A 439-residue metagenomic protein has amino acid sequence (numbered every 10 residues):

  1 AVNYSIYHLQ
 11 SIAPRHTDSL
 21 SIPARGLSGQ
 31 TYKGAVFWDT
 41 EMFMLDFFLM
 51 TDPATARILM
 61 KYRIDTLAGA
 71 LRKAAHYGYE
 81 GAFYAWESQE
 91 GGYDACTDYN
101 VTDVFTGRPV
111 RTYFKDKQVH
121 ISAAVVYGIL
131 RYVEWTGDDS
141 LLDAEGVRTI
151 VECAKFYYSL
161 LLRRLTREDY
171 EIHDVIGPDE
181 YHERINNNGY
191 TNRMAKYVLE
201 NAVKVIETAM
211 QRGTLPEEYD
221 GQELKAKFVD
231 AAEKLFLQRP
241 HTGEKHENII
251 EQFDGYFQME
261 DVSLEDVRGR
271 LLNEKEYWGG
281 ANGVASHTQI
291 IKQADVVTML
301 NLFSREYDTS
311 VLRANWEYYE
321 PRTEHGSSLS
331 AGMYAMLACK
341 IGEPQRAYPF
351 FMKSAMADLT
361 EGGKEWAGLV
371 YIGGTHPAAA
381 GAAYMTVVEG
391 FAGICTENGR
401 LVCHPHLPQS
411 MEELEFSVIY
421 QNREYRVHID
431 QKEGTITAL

Functional and structural regions predicted by a protein language model:
A1-Y32, Y277-V284: Acidic/polar, glycine-enriched structural segments that form the non-catalytic walls/loops of the carbohydrate-binding
Y4-S11, Y62-G69, R148-L160, Y197 (+3 more regions): Alpha-helical scaffold segments in carbohydrate-active enzymes
Y7-S11, M42-P53, A124-D139, F156 (+5 more regions): Well-ordered alpha-helical scaffold segments within catalytic/enzyme domains
A13-S28, A54-Y127, V133, S140-A144 (+3 more regions): Helix-terminus loop motifs that line ligand-binding clefts
S28-W38, S88-W135, D139-A144, K155-E233 (+1 more regions): The feature captures the catalytic groove of carbohydrate-active enzymes
K33-A68, Q118, Y127, A144 (+3 more regions): Active-site core of glycosidic bond-cleaving carbohydrate-active enzymes
A54-M60, A74, V205-L215, R346 (+1 more regions): Acidic/polar loop patches that form or flank catalytic/metal-binding clefts of enzymes that bind anionic ligands
T309-W316, E320-P321, M336-L439: Non-catalytic C-terminal accessory modules of carbohydrate-active enzymes
